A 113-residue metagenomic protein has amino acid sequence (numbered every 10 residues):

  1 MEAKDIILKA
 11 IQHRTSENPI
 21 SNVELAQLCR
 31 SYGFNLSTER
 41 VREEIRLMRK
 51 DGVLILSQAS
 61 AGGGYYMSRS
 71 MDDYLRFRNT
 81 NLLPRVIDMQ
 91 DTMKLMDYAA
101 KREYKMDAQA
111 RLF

Functional and structural regions predicted by a protein language model:
M1-E17: Positively charged, polyanion-binding regions of nucleic-acid-associated proteins
E17-L28: Short acidic, hydrophobic short linear motifs in intrinsically disordered regions
A26-T38: Short helix-coil junctions and helix-kink-helix linkers
N35-K50: Short amphipathic alpha-helical interaction segments
R49-A59: A short, conserved structural fragment
S60-R69: Minor-groove-contacting beta-hairpin "wing" of winged helix-turn-helix DNA-binding domains
D72-L95: Short, amphipathic alpha-helical interaction segments positioned at domain boundaries
M89-F113: Exposed, interaction-prone assembly regions rather than primary DNA-binding/catalytic cores
